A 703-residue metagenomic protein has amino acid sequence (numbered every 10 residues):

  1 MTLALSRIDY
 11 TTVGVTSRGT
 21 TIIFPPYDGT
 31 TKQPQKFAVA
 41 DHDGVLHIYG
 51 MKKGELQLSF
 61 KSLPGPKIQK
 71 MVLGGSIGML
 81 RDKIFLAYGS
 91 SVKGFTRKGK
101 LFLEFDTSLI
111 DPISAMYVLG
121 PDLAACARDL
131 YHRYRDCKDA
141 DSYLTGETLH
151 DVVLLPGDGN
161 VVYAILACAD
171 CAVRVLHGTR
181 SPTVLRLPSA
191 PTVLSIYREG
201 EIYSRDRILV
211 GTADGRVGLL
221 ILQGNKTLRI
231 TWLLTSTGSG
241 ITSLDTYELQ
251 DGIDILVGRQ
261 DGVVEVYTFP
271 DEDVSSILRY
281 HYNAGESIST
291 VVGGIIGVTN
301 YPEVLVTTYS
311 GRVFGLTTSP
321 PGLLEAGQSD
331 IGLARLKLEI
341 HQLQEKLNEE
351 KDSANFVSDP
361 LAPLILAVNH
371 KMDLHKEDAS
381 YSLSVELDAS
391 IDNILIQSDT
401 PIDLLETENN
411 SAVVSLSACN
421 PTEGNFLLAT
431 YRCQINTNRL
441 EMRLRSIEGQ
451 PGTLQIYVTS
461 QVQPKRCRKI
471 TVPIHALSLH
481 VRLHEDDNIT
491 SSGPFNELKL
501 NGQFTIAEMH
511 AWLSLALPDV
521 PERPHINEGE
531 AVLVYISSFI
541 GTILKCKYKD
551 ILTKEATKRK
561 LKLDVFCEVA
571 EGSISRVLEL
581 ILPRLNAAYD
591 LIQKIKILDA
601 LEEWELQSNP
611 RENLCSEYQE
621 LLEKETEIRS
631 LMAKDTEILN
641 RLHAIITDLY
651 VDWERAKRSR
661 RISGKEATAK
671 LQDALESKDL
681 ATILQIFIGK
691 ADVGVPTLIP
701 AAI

Functional and structural regions predicted by a protein language model:
M1-I703: Large eukaryotic, non-enzymatic subunits of multiprotein complexes that serve as scaffolds/tethers, characterized by
